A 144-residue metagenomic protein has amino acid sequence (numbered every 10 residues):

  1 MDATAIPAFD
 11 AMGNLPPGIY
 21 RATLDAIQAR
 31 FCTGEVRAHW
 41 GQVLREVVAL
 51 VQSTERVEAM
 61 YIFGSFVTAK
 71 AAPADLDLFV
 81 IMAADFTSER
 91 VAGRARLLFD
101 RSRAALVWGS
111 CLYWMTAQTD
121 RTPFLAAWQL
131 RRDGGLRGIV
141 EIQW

Functional and structural regions predicted by a protein language model:
M1-Y61, V67-A74, M82-W144: Catalytic core of pol beta-like nucleotidyltransferases
F79: Aromatic/basic-lined ligand-recognition segments that form π-stacking hydrophobic pockets flanked by Lys/Arg to engage
